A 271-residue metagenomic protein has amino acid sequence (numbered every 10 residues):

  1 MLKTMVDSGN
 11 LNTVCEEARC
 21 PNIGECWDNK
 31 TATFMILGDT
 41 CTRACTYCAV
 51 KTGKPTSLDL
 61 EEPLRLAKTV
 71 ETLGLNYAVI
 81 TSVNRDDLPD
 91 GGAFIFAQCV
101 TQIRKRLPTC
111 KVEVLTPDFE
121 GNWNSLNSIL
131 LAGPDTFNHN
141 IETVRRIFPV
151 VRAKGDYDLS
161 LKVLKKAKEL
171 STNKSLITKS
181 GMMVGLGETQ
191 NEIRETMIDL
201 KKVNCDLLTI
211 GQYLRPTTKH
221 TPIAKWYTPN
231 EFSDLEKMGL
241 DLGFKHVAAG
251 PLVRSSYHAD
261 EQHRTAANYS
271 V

Functional and structural regions predicted by a protein language model:
M1-T33, L64, K68, Q98-T109 (+2 more regions): Auxiliary Fe-S-binding modules of radical SAM enzymes
P21, T42, R145: Nucleotide phosphate-binding site architecture
E25-E62: Canonical Radical SAM [4Fe-4S] cluster-binding loop centered on the CxxxCxxC motif and its immediate flanking residues
I36-L37, V114, A249: Small/polar loops that bind or transfer phosphate-bearing groups
A44, L88, I147, T218 (+1 more regions): Glycine/Thr-rich phosphate-binding loops of Rossmann-like dinucleotide-binding domains
A49-R65, T72-W123, I129-K165, K179 (+1 more regions): Core AdoMet radical
